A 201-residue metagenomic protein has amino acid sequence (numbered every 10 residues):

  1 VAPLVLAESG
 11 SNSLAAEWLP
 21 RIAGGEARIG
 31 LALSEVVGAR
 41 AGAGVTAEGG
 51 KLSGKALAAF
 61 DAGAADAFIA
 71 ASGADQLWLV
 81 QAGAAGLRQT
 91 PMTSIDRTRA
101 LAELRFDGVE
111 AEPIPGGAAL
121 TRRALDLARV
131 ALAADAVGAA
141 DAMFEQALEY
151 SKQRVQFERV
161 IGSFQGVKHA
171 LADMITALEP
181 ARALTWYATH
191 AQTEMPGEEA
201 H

Functional and structural regions predicted by a protein language model:
V1-A16, F60-A65, Q192: Internal helix-loop-helix
S9-L14, R21, G25, K51 (+1 more regions): Alpha-helical interface subdomain recognition
A16-E145, E149: FAD-binding core of flavoproteins
